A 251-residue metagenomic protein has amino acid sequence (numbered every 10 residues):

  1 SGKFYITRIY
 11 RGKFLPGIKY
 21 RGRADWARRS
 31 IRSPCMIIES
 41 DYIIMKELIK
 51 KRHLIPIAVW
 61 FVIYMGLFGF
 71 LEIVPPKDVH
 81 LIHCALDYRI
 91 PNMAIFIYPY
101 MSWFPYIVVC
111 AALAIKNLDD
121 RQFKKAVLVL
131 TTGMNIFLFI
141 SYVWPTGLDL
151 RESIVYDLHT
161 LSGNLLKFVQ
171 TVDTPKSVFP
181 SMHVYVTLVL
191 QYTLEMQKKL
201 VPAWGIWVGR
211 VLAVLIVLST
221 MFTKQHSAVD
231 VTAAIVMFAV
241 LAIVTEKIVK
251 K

Functional and structural regions predicted by a protein language model:
T7-R8: Cationic, amphipathic, low-complexity segments that mediate targeting or membrane/lipid association
D41-V108, D157: N-terminal transmembrane-helix/juxtamembrane module of multi-pass inner/ER membrane proteins
M65-G66, M134-I140, V211-F222: Aromatic-anchored segments of alpha-helical transmembrane domains
E72-A85, K116-W204: Membrane-interface loops
I97-M101, P105, K125-V129, P180 (+1 more regions): Alpha-helical transmembrane segments of integral membrane proteins
K167-K251: Membrane-embedded catalytic cores of phosphoryl/pyrophosphoryl-handling enzymes
